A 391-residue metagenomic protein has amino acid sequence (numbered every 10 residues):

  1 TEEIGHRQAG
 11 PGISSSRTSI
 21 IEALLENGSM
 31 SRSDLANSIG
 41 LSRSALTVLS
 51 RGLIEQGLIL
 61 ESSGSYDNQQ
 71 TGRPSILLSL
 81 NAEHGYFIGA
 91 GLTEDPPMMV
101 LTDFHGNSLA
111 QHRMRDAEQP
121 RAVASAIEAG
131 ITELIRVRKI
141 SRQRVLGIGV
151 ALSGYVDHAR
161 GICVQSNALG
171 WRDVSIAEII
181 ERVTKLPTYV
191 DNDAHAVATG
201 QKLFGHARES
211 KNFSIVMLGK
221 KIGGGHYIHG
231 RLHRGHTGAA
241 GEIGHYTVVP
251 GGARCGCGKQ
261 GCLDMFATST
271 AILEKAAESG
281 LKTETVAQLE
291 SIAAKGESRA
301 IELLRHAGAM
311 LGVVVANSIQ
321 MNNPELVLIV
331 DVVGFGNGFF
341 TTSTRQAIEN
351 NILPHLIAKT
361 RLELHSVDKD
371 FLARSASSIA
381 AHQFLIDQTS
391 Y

Functional and structural regions predicted by a protein language model:
T1-S65, Q69-Q111, R115, Q119-Q143 (+2 more regions): ATP-binding/phosphotransfer module of carbohydrate and carboxylate kinases, centering on a glycine-rich
L77, F87-G91, V145-G149, F213-M217 (+1 more regions): Short glycine-aspartate micro-motif
D95-P97, Y155-D157, G223: Short, acidic Gly/Pro/Ser/Thr-rich loop/turn segments
D103, H158, Y227: Short, acidic, Ser/Thr-enriched surface-loop or helix-capping motifs
S108-N212, G338-N350: Glycine-rich phosphate-binding loop and adjoining helix at the ATP-binding site of ATP-dependent phosphoryl-transfer
Q111-R113, Q119-V123, R172, I179-A194 (+2 more regions): Glycine/GP-enriched mid-protein hinge/lid loop-to-helix segment characteristic of carbohydrate kinases
S153-V156, G219-K221, V333-G334: Short glycine-rich anion-binding loops that position phosphate/pyrophosphate groups of nucleotides and phosphorylated
